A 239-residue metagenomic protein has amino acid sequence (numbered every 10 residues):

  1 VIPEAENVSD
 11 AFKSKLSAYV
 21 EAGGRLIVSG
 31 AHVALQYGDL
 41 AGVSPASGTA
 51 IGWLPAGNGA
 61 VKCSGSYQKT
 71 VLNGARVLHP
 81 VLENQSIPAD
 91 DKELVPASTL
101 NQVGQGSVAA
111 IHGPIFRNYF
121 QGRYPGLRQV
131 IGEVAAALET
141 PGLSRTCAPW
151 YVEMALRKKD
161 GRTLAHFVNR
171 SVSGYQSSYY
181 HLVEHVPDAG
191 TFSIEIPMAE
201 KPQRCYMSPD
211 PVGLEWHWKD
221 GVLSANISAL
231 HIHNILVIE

Functional and structural regions predicted by a protein language model:
P3-E239: A conserved amphipathic helix/loop scaffold that creates a polar/acidic microenvironment used either to coordinate
